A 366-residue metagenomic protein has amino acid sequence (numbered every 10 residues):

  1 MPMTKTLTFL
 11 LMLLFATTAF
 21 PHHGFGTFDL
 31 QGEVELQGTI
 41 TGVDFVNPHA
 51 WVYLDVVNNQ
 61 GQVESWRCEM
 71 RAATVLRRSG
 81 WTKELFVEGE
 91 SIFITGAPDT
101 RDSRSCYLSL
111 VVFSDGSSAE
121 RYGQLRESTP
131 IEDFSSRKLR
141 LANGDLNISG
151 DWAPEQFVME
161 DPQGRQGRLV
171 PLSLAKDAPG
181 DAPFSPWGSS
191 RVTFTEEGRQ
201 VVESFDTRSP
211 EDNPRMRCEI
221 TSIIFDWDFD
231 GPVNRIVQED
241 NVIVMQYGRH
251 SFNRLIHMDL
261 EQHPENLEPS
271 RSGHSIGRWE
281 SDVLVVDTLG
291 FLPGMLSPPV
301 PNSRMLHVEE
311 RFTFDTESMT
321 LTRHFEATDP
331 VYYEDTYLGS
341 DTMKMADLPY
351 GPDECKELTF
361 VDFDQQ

Functional and structural regions predicted by a protein language model:
M1-T8: Bacterial N-terminal signal peptides that target proteins for export
T8-F9, A19: Cleavable N-terminal signal peptides
L13, P21, S251-R254: Short, compositionally biased strand/turn segments that nucleate or flank brief secondary-structure elements
A19-P21, G26: Boundary at the C-terminal end of the N-terminal hydrophobic targeting segment
G26-Q366: PEST-like low-complexity, intrinsically disordered acidic/proline/serine-rich tracts that flank trafficking/processing
